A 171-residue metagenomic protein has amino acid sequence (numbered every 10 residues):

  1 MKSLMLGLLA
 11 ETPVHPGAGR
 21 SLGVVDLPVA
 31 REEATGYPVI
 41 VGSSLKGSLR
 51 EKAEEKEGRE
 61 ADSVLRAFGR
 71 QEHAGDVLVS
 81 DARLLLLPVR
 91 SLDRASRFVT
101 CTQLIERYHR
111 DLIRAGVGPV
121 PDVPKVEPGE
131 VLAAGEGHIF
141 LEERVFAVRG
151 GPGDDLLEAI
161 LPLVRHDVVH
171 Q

Functional and structural regions predicted by a protein language model:
M1-Q171: RNA-binding basic/glycine-rich loop and surface signature characteristic of RAMP-family CRISPR effectors
